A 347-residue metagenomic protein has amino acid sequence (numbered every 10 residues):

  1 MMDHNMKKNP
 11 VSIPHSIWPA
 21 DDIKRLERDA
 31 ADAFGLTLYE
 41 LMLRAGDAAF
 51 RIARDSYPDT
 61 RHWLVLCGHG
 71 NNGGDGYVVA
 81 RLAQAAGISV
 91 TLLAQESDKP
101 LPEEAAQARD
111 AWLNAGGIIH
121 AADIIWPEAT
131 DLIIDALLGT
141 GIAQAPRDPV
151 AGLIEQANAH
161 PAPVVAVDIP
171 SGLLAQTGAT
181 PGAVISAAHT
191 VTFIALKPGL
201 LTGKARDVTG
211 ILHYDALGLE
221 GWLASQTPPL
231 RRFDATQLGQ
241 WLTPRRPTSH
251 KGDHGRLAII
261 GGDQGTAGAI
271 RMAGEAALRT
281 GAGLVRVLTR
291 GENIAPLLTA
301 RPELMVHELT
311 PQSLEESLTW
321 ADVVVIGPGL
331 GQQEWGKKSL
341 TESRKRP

Functional and structural regions predicted by a protein language model:
M2-A94, P102, H189, L200-P347: Small-residue (G/A/S/T)-rich helix-start motifs and N-terminal tracts that mark the onset
F50-L137, A145-V167, K338: Nucleotide and nucleotide-moiety/phosphate-recognizing core
D98, P127, G172, E292-N293: Positions that flank functional sites
A111-N114, G141-P146, E303-M305, P328-Q332: Short, flexible loop segments at the rims of nucleotide/cofactor-binding pockets, characterized by
N114-A121, R147, S171-A175, L238-T243 (+1 more regions): Short gly/ser/thr-rich secondary-structure transition/capping motifs
I118-I124, V150-E155, Q176-A179, T243-R246 (+3 more regions): A generic local structural motif
W126-D131, V184, L318-T319, R344: A short, aliphatic-rich alpha-helical micro-motif
T130-L132, L137-P228: Internal gly/pro-rich beta-alpha loop/helix module that stabilizes soluble enzyme cofactors or their anionic handles
